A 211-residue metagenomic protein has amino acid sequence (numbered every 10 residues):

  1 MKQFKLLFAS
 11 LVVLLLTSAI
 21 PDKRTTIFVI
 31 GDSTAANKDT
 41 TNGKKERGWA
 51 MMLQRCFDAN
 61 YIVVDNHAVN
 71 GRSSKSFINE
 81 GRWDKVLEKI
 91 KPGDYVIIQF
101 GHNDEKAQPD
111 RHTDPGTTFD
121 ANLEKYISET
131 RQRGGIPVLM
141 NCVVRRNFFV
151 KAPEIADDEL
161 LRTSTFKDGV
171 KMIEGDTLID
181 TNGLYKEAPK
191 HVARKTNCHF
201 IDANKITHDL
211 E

Functional and structural regions predicted by a protein language model:
Q3-F4, L15-R24: Bacterial Sec-dependent signal peptides at the C-terminal "C-region" and cleavage site
L6-L11: Sec-dependent N-terminal signal peptides
V12-L15, N42, R146: Alpha-helical transmembrane segments and their juxtamembrane interfaces
I20-A68, D84-V96: Serine-esterase "nucleophile elbow" of acetyl-processing enzymes
D22, G81-E211: Alpha-helical cap/lid subdomain in secreted, periplasmic, or secretory-pathway luminal O-acyl-processing enzymes
N37-R47, A68-F77, K106, D110-T113: Acidic/histidine-rich helix-loop elements that form or flank divalent-metal/phosphate-binding sites at the catalytic
L53, S73, G81: Solvent-exposed, flexible loop/coil residues
